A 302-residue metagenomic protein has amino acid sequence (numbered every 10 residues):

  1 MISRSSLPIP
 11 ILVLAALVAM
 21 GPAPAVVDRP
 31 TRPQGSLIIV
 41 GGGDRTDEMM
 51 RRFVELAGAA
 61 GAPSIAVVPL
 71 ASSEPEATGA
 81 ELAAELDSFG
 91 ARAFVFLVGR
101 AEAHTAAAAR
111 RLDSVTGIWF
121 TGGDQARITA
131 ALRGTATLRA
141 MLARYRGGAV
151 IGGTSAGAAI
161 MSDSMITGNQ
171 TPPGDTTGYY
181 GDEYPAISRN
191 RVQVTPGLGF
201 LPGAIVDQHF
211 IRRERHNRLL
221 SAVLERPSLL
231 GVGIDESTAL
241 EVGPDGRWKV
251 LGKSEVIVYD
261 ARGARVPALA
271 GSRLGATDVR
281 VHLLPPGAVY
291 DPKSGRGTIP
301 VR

Functional and structural regions predicted by a protein language model:
P8-A19: Bacterial N-terminal signal peptides
P24-A62, E76-S88, M165-T167, T171-R302: C-terminal and late-domain segments of enzyme folds
I39, G117-T121, G152, D207: Structural motif
V54, P63-R111: ATP/NTP phosphate-donor binding region
R111, G134-G148: Catalytic-core regions built around general acid/base machinery
T121-G122, R144-M165: Catalytic nucleophile loop
Q125-G134: Glycine/threonine-rich flexible loop motifs
